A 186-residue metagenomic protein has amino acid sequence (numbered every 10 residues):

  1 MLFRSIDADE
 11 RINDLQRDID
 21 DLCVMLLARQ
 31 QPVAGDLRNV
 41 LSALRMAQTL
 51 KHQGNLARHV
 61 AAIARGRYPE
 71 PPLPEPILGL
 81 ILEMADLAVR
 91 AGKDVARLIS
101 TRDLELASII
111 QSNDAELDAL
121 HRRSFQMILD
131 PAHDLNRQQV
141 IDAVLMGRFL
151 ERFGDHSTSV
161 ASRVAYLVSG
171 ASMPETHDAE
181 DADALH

Functional and structural regions predicted by a protein language model:
M1-H186: Cytosolic, long alpha-helical scaffolding segments
